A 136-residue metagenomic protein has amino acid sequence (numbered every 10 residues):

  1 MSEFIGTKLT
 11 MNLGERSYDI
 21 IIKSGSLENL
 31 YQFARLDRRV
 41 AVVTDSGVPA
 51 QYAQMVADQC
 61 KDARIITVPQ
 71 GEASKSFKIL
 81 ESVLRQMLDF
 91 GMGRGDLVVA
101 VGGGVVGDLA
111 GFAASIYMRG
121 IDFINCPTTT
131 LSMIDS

Functional and structural regions predicted by a protein language model:
S2-L97: ATP/NTP phosphate-donor binding region
K75-S136: Glycine/threonine-rich beta-strand-loop-alpha-helix active-site module that forms ligand/phosphate-binding
